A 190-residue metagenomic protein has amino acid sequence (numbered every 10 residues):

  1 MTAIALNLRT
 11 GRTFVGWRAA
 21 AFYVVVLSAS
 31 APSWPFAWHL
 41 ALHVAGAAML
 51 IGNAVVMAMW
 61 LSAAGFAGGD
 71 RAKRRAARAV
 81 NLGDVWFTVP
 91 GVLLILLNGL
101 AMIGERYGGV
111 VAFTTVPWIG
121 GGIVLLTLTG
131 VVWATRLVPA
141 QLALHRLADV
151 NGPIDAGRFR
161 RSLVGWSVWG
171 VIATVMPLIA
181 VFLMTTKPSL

Functional and structural regions predicted by a protein language model:
T2-L190: Polytopic transmembrane helical bundles with strong interfacial aromatic enrichment
